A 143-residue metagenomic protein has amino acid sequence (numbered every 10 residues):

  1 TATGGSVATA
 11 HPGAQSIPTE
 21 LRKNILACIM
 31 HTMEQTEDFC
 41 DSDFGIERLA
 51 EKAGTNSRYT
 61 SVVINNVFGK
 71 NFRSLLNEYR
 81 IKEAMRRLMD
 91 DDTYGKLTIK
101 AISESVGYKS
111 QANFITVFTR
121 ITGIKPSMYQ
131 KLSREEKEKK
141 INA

Functional and structural regions predicted by a protein language model:
T1-S105, V117-R120, S127-M128, L132-A143: Membrane-proximal linker segments that couple transmembrane helices to downstream signaling/catalytic modules
F114: Binding-interface segments
